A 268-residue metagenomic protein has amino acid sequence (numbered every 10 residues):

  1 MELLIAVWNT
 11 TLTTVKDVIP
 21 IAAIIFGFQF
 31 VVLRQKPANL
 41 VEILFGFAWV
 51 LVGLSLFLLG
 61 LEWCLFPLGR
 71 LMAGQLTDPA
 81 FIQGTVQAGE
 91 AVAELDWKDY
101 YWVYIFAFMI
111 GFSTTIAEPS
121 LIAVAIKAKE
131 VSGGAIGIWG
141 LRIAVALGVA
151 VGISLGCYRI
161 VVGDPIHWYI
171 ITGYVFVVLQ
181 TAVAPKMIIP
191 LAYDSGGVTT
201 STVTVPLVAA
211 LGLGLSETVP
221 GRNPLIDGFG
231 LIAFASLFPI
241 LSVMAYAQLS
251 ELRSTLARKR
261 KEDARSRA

Functional and structural regions predicted by a protein language model:
M1-A6, G27, Q35, N39 (+3 more regions): Intrinsically disordered, low-complexity non-transmembrane regions of multi-pass membrane transporters
M1-I5, Q29-A38, L59-A73, I116-L121 (+4 more regions): Transmembrane helix-loop junctions in multi-pass membrane proteins
E2-T14, P185-A268: C-terminal transmembrane helix-loop-helix hairpin of multi-pass membrane proteins
W8-T13, V41, G60, L155-V178 (+3 more regions): Transmembrane helix-loop boundary segments of multi-pass membrane transporters
V15-F28, V208-G212: The first (N-terminal) embedded transmembrane alpha-helix
P37-G53, G230-A233: Alpha-helical transmembrane segments and their helix-start/interface "positive-inside/aromatic belt" motifs in integral
F47-L58, W139, A144-V151, G197-L213 (+1 more regions): Small-residue-rich segments of transmembrane alpha-helices in multi-pass membrane proteins, especially helix faces
Y100-Q180: Helix-loop-helix junctions within the multi-pass membrane cores of secondary transporters/permeases
